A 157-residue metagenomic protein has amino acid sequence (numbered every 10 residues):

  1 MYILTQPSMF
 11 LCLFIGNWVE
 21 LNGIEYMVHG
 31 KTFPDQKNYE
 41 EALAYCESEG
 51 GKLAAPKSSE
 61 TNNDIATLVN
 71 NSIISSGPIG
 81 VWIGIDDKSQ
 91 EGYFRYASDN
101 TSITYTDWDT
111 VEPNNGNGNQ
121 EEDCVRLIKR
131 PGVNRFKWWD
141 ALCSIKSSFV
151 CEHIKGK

Functional and structural regions predicted by a protein language model:
M1-G51, K157: Extracellular disulfide-stabilized recognition modules
F14, S48, T110, R126-L127 (+2 more regions): Disulfide-rich extracellular modules and peptides
T32-P34, S59-T61, K88-Q90, T101 (+2 more regions): Conserved beta-strand elements of beta-rich interaction domains across eukaryotes, especially beta-propellers
K37-I85, K155: Conserved hydrophobic ligand-interaction patch in extracellular adhesion modules
S76-E121, G132: Surface-exposed ligand-recognition segments of extracellular binding domains, strongest in the long/variable loop
R126-D140: Typically disulfide-stabilized, N-glycosylated extracellular/lumenal ectodomains of secreted and cell-surface proteins
W139-K157: Short, structured beta-strand segments at or near domain termini in extracellular proteins/domains
